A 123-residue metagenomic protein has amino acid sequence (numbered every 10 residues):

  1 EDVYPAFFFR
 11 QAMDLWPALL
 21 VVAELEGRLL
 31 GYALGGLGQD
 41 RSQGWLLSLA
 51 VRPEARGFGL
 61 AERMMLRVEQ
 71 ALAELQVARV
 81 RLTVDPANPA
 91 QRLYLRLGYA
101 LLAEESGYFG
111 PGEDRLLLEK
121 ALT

Functional and structural regions predicted by a protein language model:
E1-E54, M65-R67, A71, L75 (+1 more regions): Acetyl-CoA-dependent GNAT
F58: Flexible nucleotide-binding loop
A61, M65, A87-A90, G107-G112: Short glycine/proline-centered loop/turn elements that form peptide/ligand docking sites
M65, L72-T83, L93, E105: Conserved GNAT acetyl-CoA-binding A-motif
R81-T83, L95, A100-L117: Conserved catalytic-core motifs of GNAT/GCN5-like acyltransferases
